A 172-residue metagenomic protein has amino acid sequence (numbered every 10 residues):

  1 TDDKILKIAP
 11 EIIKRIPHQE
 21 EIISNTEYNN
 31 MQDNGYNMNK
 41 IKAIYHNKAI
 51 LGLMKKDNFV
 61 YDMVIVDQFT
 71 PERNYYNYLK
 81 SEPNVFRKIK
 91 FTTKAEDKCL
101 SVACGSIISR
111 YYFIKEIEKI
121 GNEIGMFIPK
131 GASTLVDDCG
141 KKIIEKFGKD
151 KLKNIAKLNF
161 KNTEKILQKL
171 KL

Functional and structural regions predicted by a protein language model:
T1-L172: RNase H-like, Mg2+-dependent phosphodiesterase core, and more generally RNA phosphate-backbone-engaging helix-loop
